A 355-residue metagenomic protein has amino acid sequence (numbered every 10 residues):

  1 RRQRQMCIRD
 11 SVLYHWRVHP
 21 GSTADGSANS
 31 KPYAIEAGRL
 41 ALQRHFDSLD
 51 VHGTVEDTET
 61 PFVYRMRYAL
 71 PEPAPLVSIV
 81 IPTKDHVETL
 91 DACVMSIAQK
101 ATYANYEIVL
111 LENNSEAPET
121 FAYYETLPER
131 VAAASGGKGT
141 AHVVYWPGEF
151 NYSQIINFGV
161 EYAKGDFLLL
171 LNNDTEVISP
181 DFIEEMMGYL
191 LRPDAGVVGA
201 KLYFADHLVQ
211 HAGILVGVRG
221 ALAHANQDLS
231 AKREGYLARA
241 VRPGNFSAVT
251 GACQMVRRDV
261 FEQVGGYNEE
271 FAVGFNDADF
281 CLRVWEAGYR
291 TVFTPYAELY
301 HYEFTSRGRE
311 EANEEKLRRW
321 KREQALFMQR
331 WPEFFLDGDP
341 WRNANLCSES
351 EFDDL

Functional and structural regions predicted by a protein language model:
R1-R2, Y33, E176, G244-Y300: Donor nucleotide-sugar recognition loop
R4-I8: Short, small-residue-biased leader/transition segments that mark boundaries at the very start of proteins
H19, T175-G220: Conserved donor NDP-sugar-binding/catalytic core segment of glycosyltransferases
K31-A74, G196, D206, V218-N245 (+3 more regions): C-terminal, non-catalytic tails of nucleotide-sugar-dependent glycosyltransferases
L76-V80, E107, D279: Cell-envelope/extracellular polymer assembly enzymes that use nucleotide-activated donors
M95-N105: Short, acidic, metal-binding catalytic loop of nucleotide-sugar glycosyltransferases
W146-A163: Glycine-rich, basic loop-to-helix element that forms the pyrophosphate-binding segment of sugar-nucleotide handling
L168: Short aromatic/hydrophobic "clamp" motif used to bind/position activated sugar donors
